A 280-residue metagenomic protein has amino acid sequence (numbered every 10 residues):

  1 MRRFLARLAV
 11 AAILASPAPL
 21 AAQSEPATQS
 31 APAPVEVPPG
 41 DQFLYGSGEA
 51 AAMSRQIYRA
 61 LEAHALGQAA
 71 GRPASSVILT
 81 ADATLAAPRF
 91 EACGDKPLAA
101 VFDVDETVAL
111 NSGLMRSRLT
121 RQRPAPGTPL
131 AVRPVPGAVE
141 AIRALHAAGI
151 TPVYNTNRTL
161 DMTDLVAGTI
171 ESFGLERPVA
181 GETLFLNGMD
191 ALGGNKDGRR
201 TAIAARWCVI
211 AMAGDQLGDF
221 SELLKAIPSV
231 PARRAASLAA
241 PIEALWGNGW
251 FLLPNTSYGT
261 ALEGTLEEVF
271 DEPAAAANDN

Functional and structural regions predicted by a protein language model:
A6-L14: Hydrophobic helical h-region of N-terminal Sec-dependent signal peptides in bacterial secretory/periplasmic proteins
S16-A18: N-terminal signal peptide c-region/cleavage motif recognized by signal peptidases
L20-F102, G264-N280: Non-catalytic pre-domain segments flanking phosphatase-related domains
A31, R59, T159, T163-N280: C-terminal cap/substrate-recognition subdomain and adjoining C-terminal extension of metal-dependent phosphatase-like
F43-A52, G127-A131, V153-T159, G188-M189: Second-shell loop/turn segments in exported
R72-A81, P152-N157, V179-E182: Surface-exposed patches in mature extracellular/periplasmic domains of secreted proteins
C93-A99, V108-R143, A147, R234: Active-site neighborhood of HAD-like aspartate-dependent phosphohydrolases
E106, A138-I170, D215-L217: Substrate-recognition element of Asp-dependent hydrolases with the DxDx(T/V) motif
